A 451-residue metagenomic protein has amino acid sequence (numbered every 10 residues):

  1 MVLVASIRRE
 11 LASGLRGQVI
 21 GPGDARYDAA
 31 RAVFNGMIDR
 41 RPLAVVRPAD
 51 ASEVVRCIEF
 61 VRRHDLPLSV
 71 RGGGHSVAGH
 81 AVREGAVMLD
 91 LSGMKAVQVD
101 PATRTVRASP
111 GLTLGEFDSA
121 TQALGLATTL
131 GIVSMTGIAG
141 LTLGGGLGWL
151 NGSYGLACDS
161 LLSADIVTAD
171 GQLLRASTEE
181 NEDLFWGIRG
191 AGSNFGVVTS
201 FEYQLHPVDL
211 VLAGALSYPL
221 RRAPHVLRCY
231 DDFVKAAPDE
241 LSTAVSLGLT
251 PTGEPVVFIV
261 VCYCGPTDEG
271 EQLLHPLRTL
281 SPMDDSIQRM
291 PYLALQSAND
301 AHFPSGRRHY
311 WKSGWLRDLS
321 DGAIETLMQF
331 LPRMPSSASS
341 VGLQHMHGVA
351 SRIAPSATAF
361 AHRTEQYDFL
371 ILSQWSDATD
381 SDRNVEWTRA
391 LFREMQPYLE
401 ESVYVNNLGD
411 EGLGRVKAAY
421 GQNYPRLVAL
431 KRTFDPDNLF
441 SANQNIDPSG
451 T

Functional and structural regions predicted by a protein language model:
M1-T451: Soluble FAD-dependent oxygen oxidases
